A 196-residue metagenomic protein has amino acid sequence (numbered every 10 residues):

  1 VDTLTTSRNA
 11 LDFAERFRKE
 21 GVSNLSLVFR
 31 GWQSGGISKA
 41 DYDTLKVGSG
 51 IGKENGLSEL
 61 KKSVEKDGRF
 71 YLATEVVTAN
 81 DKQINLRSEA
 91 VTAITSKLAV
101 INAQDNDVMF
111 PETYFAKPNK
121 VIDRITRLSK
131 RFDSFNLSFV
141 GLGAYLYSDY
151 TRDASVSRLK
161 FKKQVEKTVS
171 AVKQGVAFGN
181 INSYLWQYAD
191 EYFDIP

Functional and structural regions predicted by a protein language model:
V1-L25: Carbohydrate-recognition beta-sandwich/jelly-roll modules in extracellular/periplasmic carbohydrate-active proteins
N24-P196: Aromatic- and carboxylate-enriched substrate-binding clefts and catalytic-loop regions of carbohydrate-active enzymes
